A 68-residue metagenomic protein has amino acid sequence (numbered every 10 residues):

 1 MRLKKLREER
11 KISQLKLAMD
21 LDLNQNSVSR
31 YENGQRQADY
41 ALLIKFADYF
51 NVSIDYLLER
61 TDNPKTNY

Functional and structural regions predicted by a protein language model:
M1-E9: A short, Lys/Arg-rich alpha-helix, primarily the initiator
E8, M19, D48: Alpha-helical residues within the helix-turn-helix
E9, L58-Y68: Short, charged recognition helix plus adjacent turn of helix-turn-helix-like nucleic-acid-binding domains
I12-R30: Short alpha-helical DNA-recognition segment
N33: Short, conserved catalytic or interaction motifs in soluble domains
A41-Y56: DNA major-groove recognition helix of helix-turn-helix/homeodomain DNA-binding modules
